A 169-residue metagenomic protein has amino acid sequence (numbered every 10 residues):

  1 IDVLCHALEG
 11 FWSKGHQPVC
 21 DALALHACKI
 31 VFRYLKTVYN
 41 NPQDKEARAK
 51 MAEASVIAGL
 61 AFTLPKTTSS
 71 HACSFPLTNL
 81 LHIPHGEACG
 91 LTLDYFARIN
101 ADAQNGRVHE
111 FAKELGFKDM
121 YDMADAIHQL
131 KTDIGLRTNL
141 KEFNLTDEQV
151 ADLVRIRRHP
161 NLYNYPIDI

Functional and structural regions predicted by a protein language model:
I1-P65, P166: Carboxylate- and glycine-rich phosphate/diphosphate-binding segment that chelates Mg2+/Mn2+
D2, P18-K29, E87, D102 (+2 more regions): Alpha-helix N-cap/helix-start motif at coil-to-helix transitions, marked by capping-box chemistry
L4-L8, M51-G59, C73, L93 (+3 more regions): Short alpha-helical scaffolding segments that buttress acidic/His motifs in well-ordered protein cores
A7-G15, V38, A58-A61, L80 (+6 more regions): Alpha-helix C-capping/helix-to-loop hinge sites
L23, A27, A47-K50, S69 (+5 more regions): Residue-level detector of well-ordered alpha-helical segments, enriched for hydrophobic/aromatic packing positions
P65-M120, H128: C-terminal catalytic subdomain
V108-I169: C-terminal charged capping/lid subdomain of soluble metabolic enzymes
